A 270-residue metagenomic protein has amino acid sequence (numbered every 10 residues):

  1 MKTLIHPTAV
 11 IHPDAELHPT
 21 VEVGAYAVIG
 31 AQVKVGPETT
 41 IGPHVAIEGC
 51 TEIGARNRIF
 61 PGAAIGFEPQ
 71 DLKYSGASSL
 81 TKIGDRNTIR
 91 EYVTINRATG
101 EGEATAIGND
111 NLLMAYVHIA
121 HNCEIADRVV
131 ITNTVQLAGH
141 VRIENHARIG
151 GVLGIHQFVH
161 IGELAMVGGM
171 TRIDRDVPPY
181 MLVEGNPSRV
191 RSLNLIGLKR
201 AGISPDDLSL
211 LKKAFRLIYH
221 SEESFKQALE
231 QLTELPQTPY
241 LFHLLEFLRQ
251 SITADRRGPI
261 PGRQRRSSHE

Functional and structural regions predicted by a protein language model:
M1-T8, P13-D14, P19-T20, R56 (+5 more regions): Terminal amphipathic alpha-helical/low-complexity segments used for targeting or macromolecular assembly
L4-E184, S188-R189: Structural signal for interior beta-strand "rungs" in well-ordered beta-sheet cores of soluble enzyme domains
